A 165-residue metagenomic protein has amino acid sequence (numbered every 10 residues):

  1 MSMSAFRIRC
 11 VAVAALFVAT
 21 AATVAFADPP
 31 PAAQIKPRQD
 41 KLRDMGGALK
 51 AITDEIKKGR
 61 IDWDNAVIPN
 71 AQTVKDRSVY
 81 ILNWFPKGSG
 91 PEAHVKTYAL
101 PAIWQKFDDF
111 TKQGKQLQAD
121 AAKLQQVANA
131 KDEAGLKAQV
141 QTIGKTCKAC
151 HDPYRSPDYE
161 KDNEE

Functional and structural regions predicted by a protein language model:
S2-V13: Bacterial N-terminal signal peptides that target proteins for export
A15-F17: Short, linear, compositionally biased motifs with a strong N-terminal bias
A19-V24: N-terminal signal peptide c-region/cleavage motif recognized by signal peptidases
F26-D28: Boundary of Sec targeting at the N-terminus
A32-D64, I68, Q72-T73, R77-E165: Sequence context surrounding c-type heme c attachment/ligation sites in exported
